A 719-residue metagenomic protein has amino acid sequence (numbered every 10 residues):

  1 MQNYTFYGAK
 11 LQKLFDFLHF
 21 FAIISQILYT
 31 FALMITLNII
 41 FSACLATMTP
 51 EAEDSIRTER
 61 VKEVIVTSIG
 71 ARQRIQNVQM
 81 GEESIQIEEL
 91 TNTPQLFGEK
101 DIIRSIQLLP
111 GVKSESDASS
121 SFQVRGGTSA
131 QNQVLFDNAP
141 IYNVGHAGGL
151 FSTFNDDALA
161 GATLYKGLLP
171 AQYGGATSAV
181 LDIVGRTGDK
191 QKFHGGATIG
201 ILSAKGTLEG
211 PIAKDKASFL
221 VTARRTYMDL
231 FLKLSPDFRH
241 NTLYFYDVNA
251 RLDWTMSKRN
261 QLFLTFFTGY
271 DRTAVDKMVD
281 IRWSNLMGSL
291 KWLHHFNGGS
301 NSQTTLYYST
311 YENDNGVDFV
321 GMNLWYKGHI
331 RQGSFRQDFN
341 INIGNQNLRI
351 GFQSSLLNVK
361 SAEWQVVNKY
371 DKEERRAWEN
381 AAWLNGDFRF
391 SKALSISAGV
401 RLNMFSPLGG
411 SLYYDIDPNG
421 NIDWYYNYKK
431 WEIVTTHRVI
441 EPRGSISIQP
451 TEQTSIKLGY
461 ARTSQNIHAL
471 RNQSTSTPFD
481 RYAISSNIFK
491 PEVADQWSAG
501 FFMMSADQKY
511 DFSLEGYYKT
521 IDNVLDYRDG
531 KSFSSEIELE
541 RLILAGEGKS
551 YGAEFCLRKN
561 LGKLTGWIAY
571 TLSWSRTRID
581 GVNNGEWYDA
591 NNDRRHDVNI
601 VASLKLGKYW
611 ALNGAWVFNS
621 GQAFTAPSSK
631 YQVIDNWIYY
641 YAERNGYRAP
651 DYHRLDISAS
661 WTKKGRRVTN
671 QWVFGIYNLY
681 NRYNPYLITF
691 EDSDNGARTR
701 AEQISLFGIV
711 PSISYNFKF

Functional and structural regions predicted by a protein language model:
A46-N92, I103, S129, H295 (+1 more regions): Short, acidic, small-residue-rich periplasmic hinge/interaction motif at the N-terminus of Gram-negative outer-membrane
N77-A130, F136-L169, R186: Periplasmic N-terminal accessory/gating domains of Gram-negative outer-membrane beta-barrel systems
L243-K360, F512-S513: Outer-membrane beta-barrel domain signature, strongest for Gram-negative TonB-dependent receptors and also present
E312, N358-Q365, S406-W424, I448-W497 (+3 more regions): Surface-exposed extracellular loop regions of Gram-negative outer-membrane beta-barrel proteins, predominantly
Q332-D338, E379-A381, I484-K490, Q496 (+3 more regions): Outer membrane beta-barrel strand-and-loop segments of large Gram-negative receptors, especially TonB-dependent
G351-Q453, N466, V582: Signature of Gram-negative outer-membrane beta-barrel scaffolds
Y517-T520, L539-S628, N716: Gram-negative outer-membrane beta-barrel transporters
Y609, F618-D635, P650-R654, S660-F719: C-terminal beta-signal and adjacent terminal beta-strands/loops of Gram-negative outer-membrane beta-barrel proteins
